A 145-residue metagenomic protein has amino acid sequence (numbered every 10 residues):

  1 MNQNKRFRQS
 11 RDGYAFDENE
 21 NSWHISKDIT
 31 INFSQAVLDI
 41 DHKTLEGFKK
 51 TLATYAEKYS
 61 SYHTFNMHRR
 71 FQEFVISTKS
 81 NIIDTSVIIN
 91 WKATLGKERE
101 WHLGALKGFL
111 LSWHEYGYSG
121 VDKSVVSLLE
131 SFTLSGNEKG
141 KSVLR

Functional and structural regions predicted by a protein language model:
M1-R145: Charge-rich, intrinsically disordered N-terminal extensions that act as flexible nucleic-acid engagement or regulatory
